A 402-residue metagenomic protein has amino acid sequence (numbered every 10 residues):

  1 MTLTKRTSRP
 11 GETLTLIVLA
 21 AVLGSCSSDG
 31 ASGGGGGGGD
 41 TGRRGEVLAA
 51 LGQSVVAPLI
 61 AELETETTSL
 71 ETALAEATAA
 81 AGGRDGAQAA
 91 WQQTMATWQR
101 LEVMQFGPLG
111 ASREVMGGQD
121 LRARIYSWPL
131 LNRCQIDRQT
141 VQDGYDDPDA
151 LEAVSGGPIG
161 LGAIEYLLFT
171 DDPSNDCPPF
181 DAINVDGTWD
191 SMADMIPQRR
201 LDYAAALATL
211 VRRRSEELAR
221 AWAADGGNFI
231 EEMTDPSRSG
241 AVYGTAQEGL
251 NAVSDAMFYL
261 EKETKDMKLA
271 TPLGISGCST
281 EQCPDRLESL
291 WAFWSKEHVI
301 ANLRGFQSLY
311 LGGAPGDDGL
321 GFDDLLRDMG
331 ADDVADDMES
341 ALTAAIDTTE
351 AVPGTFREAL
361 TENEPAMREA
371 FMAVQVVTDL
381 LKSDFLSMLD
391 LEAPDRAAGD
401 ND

Functional and structural regions predicted by a protein language model:
T2-T15: Bacterial N-terminal signal peptides that target proteins for export
T15-L16, G33, M388: A generic signature of intrinsically disordered, low-complexity regions enriched in glycine/proline and charged/polar
V22-S25: C-terminal motif of bacterial Sec signal peptides marking the signal peptidase cleavage site
S27-G30: Bacterial signal peptide processing site
S32-G38: Glycine-rich, low-complexity intrinsically disordered regions
G38-D402: Mature extracytoplasmic or organellar-lumen-exposed domains after removal of signal/transit peptides
